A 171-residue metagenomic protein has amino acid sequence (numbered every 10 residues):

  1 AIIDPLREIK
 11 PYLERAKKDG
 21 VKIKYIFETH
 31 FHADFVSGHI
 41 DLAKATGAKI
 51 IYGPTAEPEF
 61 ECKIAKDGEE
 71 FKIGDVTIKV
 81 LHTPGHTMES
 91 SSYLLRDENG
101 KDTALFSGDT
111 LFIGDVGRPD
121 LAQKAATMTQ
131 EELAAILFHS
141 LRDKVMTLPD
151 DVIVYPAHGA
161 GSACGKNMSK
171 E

Functional and structural regions predicted by a protein language model:
A1-I3: Conserved catalytic cores of phosphodiester-cleaving nucleases, focusing on short active-site segments
R7-P84, R96, K101-T103: Active-site HxH/HxHxD metal-binding segment of metal-dependent hydrolases
I23, T77, T87-E171: Metallo-beta-lactamase
